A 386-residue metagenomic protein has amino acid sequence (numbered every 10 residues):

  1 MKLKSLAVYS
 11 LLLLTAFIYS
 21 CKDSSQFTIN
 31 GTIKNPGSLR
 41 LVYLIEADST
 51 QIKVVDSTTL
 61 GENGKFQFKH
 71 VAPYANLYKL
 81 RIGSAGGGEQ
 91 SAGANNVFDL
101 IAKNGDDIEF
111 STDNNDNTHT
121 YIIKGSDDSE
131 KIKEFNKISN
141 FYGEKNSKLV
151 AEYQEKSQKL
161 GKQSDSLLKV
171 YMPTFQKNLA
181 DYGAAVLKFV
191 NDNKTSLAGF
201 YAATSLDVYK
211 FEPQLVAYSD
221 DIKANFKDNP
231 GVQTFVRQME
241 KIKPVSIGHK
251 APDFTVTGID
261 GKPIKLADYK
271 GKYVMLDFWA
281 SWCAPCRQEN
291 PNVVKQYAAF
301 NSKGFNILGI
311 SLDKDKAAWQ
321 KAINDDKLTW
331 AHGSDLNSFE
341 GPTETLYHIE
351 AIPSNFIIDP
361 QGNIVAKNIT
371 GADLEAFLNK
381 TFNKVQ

Functional and structural regions predicted by a protein language model:
M1-T32, N383-Q386: Bacterial Sec-dependent N-terminal signal peptides
C21-T174: A non-transmembrane, solvent-exposed segment enriched in polar/low-complexity residues
N95-V97, D107-I108, L168, Q176-I247: N-terminal targeting signals for export/organelle localization
S205, L328, D335-N383: Thiol/disulfide oxidoreductase modules built on the thioredoxin-like
T234-L266, W330, A376-K384: N-terminal "domain-start" segment that seeds a small globular fold
K270-G271, F278-K295: Conserved redox-active cysteine motifs that mediate thiol-disulfide chemistry, especially di-cysteine Cys-X(1-2)-Cys
R287-D326, L336-T345: Structural microenvironment flanking redox-active thiols in thiol-disulfide oxidoreductases
